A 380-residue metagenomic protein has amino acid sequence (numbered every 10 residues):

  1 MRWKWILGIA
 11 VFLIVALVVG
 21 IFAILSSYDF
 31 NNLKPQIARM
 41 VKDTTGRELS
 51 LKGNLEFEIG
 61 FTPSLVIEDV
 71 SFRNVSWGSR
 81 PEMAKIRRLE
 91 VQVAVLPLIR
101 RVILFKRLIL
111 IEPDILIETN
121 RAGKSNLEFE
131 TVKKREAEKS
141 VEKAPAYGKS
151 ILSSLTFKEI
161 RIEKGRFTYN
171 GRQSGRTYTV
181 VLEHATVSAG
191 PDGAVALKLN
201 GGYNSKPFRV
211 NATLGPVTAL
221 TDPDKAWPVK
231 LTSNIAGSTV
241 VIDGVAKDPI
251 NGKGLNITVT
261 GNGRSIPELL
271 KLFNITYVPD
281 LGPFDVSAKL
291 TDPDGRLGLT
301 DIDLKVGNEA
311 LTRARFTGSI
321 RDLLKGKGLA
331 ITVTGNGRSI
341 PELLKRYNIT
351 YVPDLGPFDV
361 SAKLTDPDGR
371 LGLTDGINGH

Functional and structural regions predicted by a protein language model:
M1-G46: N-terminal type II signal-anchor transmembrane helix that functions as the membrane-insertion/stop-transfer segment
V41-T44, I67, L89, L108 (+6 more regions): Buried hydrophobic packing residues in well-ordered domains
R47-E48, T62-S64, E68-S188, Y203 (+1 more regions): Secondary-structure transition motifs
K52-S64: Short edge beta-strands and adjacent turn/loop segments
S79-P81, G175-A226, G252, V259-G295 (+2 more regions): Beta-propeller and related beta-repeat scaffolds in trafficking/envelope systems
K133-I257, N262-G263, E309-L311, G318-D322 (+1 more regions): Elongated, acidic membrane-bridging lipid-handling scaffolds and related periplasm/extracellular "bridge/tunnel" systems
V241-V245, N256, L272, I302-L304 (+2 more regions): Intrinsically disordered, low-complexity repeat tracts enriched in Pro/Ser/Thr
L299, L373: Short, structured motif recognition centered on aromatic/hydrophobic residues
